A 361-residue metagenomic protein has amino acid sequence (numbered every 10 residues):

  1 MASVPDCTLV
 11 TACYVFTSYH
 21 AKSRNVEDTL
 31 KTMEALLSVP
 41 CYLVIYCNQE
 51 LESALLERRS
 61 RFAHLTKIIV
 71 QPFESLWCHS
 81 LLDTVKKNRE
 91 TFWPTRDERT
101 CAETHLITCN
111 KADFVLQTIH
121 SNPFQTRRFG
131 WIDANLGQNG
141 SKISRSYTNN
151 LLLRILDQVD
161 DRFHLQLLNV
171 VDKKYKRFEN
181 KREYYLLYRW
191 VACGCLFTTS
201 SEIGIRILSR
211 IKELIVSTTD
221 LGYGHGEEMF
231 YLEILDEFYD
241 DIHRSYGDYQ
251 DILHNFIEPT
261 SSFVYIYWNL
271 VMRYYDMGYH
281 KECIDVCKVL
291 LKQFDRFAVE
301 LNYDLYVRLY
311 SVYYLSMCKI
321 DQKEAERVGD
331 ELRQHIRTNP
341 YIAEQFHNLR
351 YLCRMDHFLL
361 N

Functional and structural regions predicted by a protein language model:
M1-D28: N-proximal low-complexity "stem/linker" segments adjacent to membrane-targeting elements
H64-S121: Active-site-proximal specificity loops/subdomain of glycosyltransferases
C109-D161: GT-A fold catalytic core of metal-dependent nucleotide-sugar glycosyltransferases, centered on the diacidic
Q138-K142, D161-K173, R177-D276, D304: Catalytic core and acceptor-binding pocket of nucleotide-sugar-dependent glycosyltransferases
Y274, M317-K319: Residue at a conserved register position within TPR or TPR-like alpha-solenoid repeats
D285-V289, K323-I336: Alpha-helical repeat scaffolds
Q293-A298, H335-P340: Alpha-helical junction/boundary sensor with strong preference for TPR arrays
